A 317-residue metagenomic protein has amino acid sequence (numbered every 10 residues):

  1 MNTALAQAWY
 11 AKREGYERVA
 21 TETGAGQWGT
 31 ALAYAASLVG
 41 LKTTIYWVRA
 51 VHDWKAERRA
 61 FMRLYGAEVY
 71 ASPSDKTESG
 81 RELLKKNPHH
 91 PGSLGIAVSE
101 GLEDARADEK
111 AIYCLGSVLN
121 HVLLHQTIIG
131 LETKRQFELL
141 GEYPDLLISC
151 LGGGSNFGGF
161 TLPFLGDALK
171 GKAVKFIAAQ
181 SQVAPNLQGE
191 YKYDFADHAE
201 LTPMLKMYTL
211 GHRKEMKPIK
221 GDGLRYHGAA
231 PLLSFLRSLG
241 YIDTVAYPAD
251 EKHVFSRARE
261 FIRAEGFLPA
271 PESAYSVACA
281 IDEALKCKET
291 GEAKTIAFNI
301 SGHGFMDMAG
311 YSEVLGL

Functional and structural regions predicted by a protein language model:
M1-A6, S117-E132, A270-Y275: A glycine-rich, Thr/Ser-enriched phosphate-binding loop motif common to dinucleotide/cofactor-binding enzymes
T3, A11-A50, Y143-F157, E272 (+1 more regions): A short, small-residue-rich loop immediately preceding and capping a beta-strand
L5-Y16, T30-K42, R63, T161-K170 (+1 more regions): Alpha-helix C-terminal capping segments
W9, R18-A20, W28-P91, N186-H198 (+1 more regions): Active-site-proximal loop->helix
S74-T77, V118-H121, L151-S155, Q180-P185 (+3 more regions): Glycine-rich beta-alpha junction loops
L83-H121, G141, G166-L169, A173 (+2 more regions): Active-site/ligand-binding loops adjacent to catalytic centers
R135-E142: Phosphate/pyrophosphate-binding loops at sites that engage ATP/ADP/AMP, CoA/4′-phosphopantetheine, polyphosphate
L151-G159, E251-L317: Claisen-condensing/thiolase-fold acyl-transfer catalytic domains that form or cleave C-C bonds in fatty acid
